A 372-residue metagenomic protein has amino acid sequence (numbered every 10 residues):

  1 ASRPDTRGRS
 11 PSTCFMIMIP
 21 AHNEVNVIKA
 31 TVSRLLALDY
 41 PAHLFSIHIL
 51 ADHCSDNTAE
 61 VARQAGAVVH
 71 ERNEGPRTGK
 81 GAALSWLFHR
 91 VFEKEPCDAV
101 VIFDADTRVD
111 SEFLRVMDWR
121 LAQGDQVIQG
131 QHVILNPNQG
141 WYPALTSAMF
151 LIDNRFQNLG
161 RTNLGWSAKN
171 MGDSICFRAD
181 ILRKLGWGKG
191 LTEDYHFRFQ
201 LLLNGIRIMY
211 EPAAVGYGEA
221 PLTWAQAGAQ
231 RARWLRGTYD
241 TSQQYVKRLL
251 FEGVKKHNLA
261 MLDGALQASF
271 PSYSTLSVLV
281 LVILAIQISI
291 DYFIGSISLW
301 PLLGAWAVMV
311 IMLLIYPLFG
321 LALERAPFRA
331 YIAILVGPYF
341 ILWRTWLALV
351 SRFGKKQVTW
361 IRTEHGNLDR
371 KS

Functional and structural regions predicted by a protein language model:
A1-S33: N-proximal low-complexity "stem/linker" segments adjacent to membrane-targeting elements
R7-R9, Q267-G354: Membrane-embedded multi-pass helical conduit in multi-pass membrane proteins, especially envelope-biosynthetic
T13-M16, S46, H196: Cell-envelope/extracellular polymer assembly enzymes that use nucleotide-activated donors
K29, D56-R63, E71, E112: Acidic helix N-cap motif at the loop->helix transition within catalytic regions of sugar-transfer enzymes
S33-L44: Short, acidic, metal-binding catalytic loop of nucleotide-sugar glycosyltransferases
A51-A59, E74-P76, R108: A conserved acidic beta->alpha catalytic loop
E71-N73, R77-E95, S111-G190, A232 (+1 more regions): Long helical/loop segments within the catalytic core of UDP-sugar-dependent glycosyltransferases, especially the large
K94-R108: Short beta-strand-to-loop acidic/aromatic patch adjacent to the donor-nucleotide binding site
